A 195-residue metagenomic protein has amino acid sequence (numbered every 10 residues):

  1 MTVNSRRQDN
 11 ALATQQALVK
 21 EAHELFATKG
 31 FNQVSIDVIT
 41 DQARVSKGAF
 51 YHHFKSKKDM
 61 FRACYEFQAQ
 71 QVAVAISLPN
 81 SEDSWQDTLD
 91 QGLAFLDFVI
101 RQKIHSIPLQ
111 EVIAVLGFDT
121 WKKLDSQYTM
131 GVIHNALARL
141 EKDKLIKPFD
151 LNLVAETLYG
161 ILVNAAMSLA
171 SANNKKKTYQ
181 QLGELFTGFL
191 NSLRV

Functional and structural regions predicted by a protein language model:
M1-K29, Q33-V45, D59: Basic, helix-initiating cap at the start of DNA-binding domains
R44-F54: Short hydrophobic/aromatic patch on the recognition helix
F61-Q68, A75: Alpha-helical DNA-contacting segments of helix-turn-helix folds
A63, S77-K103, A155-L158: Hydrophobic alpha-helical connector segments
Q70-V74, F118-L145, N152-E156, Q180 (+1 more regions): Amphipathic alpha-helical packing segments from all-alpha helical-bundle domains
P79-N80, S106-Q110, L169-N173: Secondary-structure edge/capping motif, primarily at the C-terminal ends of alpha-helices and the immediately following
F95-D97, P148-S168, Q180-L190: Hydrophobic alpha-helical segments that form the core of small-molecule binding pockets and/or dimer interfaces
V99-D119, H134: Amphipathic alpha-helical segments used for helix-helix packing
